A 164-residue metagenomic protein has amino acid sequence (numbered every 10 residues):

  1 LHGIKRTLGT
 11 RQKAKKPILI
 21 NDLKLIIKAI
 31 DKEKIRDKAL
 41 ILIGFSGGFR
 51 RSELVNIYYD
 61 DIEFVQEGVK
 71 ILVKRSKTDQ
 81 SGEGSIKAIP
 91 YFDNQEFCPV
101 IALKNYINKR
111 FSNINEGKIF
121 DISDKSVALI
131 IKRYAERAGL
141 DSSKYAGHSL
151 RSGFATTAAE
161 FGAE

Functional and structural regions predicted by a protein language model:
L1-E164: Extended, non-catalytic subsegments within catalytic or DNA/protein-binding/adaptor domains
